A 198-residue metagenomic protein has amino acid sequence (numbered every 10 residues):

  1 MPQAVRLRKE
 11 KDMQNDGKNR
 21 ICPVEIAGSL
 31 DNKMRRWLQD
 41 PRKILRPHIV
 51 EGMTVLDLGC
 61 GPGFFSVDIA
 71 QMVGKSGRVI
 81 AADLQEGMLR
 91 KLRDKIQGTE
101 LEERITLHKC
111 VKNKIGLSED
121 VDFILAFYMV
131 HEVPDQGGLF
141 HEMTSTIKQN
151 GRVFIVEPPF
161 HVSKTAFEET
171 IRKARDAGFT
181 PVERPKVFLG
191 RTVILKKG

Functional and structural regions predicted by a protein language model:
N19-L38: Class I SAM-dependent methyltransferase Rossmann-like catalytic core, especially the SAM/SAH-binding loop
R35-M53: Conserved alpha-helix/loop element of class I SAM-dependent methyltransferases that forms part of the SAM/SAH-binding
L56, P62-K114: Class I SAM-dependent methyltransferase SAM/SAH-binding core
N113-I124: A short acidic, Gly/Pro-enriched loop at the edge of an enzyme's catalytic core that lines a small-molecule cofactor
D122-D135: A short SAM/SAH-binding and catalytic strip from SAM-dependent methyltransferases
G137-Q149: A short glycine-rich, Lys/Arg-flanked "PGG" loop and its adjoining helix->strand segment in the class I
N150-E157: Conserved beta-strand signature within the Rossmann-like core of class I S-adenosyl-L-methionine
A177, K186-G198: Core SAM-dependent methyltransferase catalytic element
